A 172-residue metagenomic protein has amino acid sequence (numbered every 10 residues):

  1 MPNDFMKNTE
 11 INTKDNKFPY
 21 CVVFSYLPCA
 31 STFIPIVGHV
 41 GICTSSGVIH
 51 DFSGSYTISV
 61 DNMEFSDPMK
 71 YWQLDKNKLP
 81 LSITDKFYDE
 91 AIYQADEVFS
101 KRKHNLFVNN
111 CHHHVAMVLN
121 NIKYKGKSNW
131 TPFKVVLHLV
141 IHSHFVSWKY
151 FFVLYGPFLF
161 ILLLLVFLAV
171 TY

Functional and structural regions predicted by a protein language model:
M1-P28, I34-V37, I42-N109, N120: Non-catalytic ligand/cofactor/substrate-binding and regulatory segments of enzyme domains
P2-N3, A95-Y172: Activation targets extended, charge/polar-rich intrinsically disordered C-terminal tails
